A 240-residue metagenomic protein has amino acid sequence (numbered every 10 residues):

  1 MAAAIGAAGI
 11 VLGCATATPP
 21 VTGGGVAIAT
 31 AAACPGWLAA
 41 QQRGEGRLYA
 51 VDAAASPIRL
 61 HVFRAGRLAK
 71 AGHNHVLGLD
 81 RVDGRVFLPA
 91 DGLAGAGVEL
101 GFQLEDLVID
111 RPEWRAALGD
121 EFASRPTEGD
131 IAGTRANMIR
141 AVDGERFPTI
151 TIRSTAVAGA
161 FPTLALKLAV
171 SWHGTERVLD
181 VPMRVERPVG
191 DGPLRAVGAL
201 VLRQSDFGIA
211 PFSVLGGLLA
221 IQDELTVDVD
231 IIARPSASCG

Functional and structural regions predicted by a protein language model:
A2-G13: Bacterial N-terminal signal peptides
L12-G240: Low-complexity, acidic/polar, glycine-enriched regions of mature
